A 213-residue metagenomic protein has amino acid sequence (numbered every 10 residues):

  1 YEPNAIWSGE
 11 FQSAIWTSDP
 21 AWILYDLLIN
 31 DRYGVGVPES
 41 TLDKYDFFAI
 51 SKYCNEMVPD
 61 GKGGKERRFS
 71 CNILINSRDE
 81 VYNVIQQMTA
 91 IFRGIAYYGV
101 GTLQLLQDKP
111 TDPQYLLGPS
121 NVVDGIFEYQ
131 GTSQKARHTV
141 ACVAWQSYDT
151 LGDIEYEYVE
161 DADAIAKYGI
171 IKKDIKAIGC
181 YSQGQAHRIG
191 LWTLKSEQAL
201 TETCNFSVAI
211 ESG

Functional and structural regions predicted by a protein language model:
E2-N4: Mixed-charge (acidic/basic) macromolecular-recognition segments
I6, S13-G213: C-terminal extracytoplasmic interaction modules
